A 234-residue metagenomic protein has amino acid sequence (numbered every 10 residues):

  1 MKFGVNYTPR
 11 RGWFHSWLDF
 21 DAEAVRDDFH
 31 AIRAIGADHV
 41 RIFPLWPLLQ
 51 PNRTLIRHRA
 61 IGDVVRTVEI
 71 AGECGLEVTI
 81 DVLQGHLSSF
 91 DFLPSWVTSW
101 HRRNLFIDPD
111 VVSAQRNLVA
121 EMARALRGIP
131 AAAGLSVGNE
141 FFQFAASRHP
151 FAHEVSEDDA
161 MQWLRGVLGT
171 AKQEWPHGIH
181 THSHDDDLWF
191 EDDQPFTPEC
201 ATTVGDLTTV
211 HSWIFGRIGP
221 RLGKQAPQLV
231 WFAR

Functional and structural regions predicted by a protein language model:
M1-F3, G36-D38, G72-V78, G128-A133 (+3 more regions): Short, well-ordered coil/turn segments that N-cap beta-strands
R10-A22, W46-G62, S99-A114, F141 (+3 more regions): The substrate-binding groove and active-site-proximal loops of carbohydrate-active enzymes, especially glycoside
W17-R33, Q115-A123, F190-A201: Short, acidic/polar
A22-V97, E154-H182: Aromatic-lined substrate-binding rim segments of carbohydrate-active enzymes
F29-G36, V68-E73, M122-P130, T197-V204 (+1 more regions): Acidic (Asp/Glu)-rich catalytic clusters
R41-W46, L83-V111, Q115-E154, T181: Active-site groove signature of glycoside hydrolases
H58-R59, S95-H101, T197-T202: Short, hinge-like loop/turn segments at secondary-structure boundaries
D158-M161, L168, Q173-R234: Glycoside hydrolase catalytic-domain groove-lining segments
